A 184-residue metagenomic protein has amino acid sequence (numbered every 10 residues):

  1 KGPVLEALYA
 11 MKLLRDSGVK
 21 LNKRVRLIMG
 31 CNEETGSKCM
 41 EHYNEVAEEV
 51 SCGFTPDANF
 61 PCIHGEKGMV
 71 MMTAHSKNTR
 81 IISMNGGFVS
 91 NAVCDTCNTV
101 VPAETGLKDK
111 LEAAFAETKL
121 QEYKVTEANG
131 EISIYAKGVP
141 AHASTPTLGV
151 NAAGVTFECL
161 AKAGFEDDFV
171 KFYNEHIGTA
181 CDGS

Functional and structural regions predicted by a protein language model:
G2-E6, A152-V155: Catalytic-loop motifs flanking and including active-site residues across diverse enzymes
V4-N78, G178-S184: Acidic/histidine-rich catalytic neighborhood of metal-dependent amide-processing enzymes
G65-M71, N78-N85, S90-V139, A143-S184: Acidic-enriched catalytic cores of C-N bond-cleaving enzymes acting on peptides and small amides
